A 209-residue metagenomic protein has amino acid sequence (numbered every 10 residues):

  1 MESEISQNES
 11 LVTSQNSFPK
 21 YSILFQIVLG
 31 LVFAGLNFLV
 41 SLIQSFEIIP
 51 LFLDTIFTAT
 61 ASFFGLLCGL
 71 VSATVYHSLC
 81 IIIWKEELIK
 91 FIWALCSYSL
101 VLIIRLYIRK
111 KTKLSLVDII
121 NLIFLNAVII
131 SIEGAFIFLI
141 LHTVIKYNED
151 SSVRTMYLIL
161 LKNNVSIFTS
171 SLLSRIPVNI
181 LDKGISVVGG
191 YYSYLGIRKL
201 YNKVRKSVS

Functional and structural regions predicted by a protein language model:
E2-F63, L67-L79: Hydrophobic transmembrane alpha-helices
Y21-I27, L31, C96, L100 (+2 more regions): Alpha-helical hydrophobic membrane-insertion segments
I27-V32, L70-T74, F91-L95, I119-L125 (+1 more regions): Hydrophobic alpha-helical transmembrane segments
A34-L42, L70-T74, I81, R105 (+5 more regions): Transmembrane alpha-helical segments of multi-pass membrane transport proteins and ion-pumping complexes
N37, A61, L100-R109, G190 (+2 more regions): Hydrophobic transmembrane alpha-helices
F38-F52, T74-K110: Interfacial aromatic-anchored transmembrane helix boundaries in multi-pass membrane proteins
S45-F52, E87-K90, T112-S209: Membrane-embedded alpha-helical hairpins and interfacial helices in multi-pass inner-membrane proteins
C68, R109-K113: Short helix-loop capping/hinge motifs at secondary-structure junctions, enriched in acidic/polar residues
